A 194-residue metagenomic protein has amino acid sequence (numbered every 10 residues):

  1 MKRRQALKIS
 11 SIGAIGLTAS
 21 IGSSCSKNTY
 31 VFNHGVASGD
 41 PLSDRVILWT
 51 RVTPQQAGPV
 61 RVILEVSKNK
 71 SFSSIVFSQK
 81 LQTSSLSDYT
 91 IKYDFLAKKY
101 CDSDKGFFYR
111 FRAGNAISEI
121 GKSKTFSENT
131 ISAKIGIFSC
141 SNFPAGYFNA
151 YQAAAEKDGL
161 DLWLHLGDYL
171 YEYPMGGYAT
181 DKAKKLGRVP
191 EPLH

Functional and structural regions predicted by a protein language model:
Q5-S26: N-terminal export signals
N28-H194: Divalent metal-dependent phosphoesterase catalytic cores across multiple superfamilies
